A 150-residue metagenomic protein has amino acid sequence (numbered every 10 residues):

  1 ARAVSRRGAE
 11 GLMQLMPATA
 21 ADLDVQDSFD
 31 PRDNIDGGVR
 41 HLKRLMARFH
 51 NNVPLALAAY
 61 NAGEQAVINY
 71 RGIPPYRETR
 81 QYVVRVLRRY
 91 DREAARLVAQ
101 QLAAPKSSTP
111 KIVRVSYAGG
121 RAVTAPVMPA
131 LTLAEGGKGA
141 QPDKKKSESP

Functional and structural regions predicted by a protein language model:
A1-T109: Catalytic glycan-binding domains that act on GlcNAc-containing polysaccharides
R88-P150: Cell-wall glycan-active module
